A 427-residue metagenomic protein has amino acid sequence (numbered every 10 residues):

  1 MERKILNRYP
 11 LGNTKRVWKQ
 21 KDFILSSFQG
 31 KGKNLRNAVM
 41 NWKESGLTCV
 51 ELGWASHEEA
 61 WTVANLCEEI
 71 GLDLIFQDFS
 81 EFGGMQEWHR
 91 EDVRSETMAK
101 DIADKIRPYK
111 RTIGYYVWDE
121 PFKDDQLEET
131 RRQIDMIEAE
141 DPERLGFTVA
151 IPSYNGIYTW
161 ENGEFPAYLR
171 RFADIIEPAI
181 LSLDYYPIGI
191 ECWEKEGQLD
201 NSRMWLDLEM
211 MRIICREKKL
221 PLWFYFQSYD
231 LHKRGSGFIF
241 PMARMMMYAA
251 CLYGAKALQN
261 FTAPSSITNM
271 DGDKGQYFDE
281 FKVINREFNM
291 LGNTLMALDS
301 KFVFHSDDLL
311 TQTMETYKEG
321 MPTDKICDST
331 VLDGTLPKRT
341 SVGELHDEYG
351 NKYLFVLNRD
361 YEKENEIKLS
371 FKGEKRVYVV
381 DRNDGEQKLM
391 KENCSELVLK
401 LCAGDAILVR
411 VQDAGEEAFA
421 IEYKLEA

Functional and structural regions predicted by a protein language model:
M1-E374, V379-A420, E426-A427: Glycan-processing catalytic domains of CAZymes
